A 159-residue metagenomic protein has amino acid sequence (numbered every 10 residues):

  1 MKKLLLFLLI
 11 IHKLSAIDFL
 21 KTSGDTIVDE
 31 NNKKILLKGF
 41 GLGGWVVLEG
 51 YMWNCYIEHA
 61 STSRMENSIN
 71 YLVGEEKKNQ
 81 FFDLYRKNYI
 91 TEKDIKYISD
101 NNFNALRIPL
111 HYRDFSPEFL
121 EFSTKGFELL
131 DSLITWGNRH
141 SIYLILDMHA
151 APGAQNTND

Functional and structural regions predicted by a protein language model:
K2-K3, F19, G137: Residue-level detector of transmembrane insertion/anchoring sites
K2-K3, K38, R107: Basic side chains
K3-K13: Sec-dependent N-terminal signal peptides
L6-F7, S23, S141: Generic secretory/membrane-interface signal
K13-L14, N158: Single-residue recognition of alpha-helix boundary sites
S15-F103: N-terminal carbohydrate-binding accessory modules
R64-E76, L84-D159: Substrate-binding cleft and catalytic face of glycoside hydrolase catalytic domains, especially the flexible beta-alpha
